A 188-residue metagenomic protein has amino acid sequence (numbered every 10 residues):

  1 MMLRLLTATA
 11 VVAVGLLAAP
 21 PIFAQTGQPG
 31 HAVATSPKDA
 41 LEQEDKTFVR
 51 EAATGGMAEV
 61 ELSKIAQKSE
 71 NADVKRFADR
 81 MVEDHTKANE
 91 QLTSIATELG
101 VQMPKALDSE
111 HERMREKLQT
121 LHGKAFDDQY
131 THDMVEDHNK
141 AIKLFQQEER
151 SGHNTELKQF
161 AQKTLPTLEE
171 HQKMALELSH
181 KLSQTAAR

Functional and structural regions predicted by a protein language model:
M2-V11, G15-R188: His/Met- and acidic-residue-enriched segments that coordinate or traffic transition-metal cofactors and support
